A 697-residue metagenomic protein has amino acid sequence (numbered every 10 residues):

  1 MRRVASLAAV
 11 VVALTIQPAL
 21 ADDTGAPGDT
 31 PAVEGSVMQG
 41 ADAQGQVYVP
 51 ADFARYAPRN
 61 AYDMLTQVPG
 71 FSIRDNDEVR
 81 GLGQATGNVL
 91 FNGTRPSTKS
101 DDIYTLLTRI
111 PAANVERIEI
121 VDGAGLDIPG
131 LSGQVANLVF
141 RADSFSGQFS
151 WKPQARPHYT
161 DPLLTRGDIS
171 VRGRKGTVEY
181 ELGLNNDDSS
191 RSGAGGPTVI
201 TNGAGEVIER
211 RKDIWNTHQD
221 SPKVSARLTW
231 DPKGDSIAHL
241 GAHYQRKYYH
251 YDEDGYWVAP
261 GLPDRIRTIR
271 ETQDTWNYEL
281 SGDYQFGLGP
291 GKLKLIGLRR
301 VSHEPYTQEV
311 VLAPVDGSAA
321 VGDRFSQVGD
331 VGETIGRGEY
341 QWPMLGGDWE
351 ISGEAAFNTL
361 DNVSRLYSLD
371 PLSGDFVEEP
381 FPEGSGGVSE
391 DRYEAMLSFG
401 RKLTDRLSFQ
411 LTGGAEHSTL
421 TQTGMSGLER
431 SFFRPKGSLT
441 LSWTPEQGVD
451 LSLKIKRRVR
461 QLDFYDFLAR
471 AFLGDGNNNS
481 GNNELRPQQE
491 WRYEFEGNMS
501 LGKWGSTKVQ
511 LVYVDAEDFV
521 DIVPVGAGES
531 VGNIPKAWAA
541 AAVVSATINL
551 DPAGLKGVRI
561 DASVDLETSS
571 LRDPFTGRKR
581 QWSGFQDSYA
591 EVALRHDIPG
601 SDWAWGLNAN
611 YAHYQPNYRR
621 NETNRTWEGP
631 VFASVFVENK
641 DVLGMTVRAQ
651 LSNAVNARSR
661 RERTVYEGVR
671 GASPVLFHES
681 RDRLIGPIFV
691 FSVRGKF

Functional and structural regions predicted by a protein language model:
A21-A54, R74-N76, L82-T86: Short, acidic, small-residue-rich periplasmic hinge/interaction motif at the N-terminus of Gram-negative outer-membrane
A61-M64, I103-L106, G130-P153, T165-G167: N-terminal periplasmic accessory domains that precede and gate Gram-negative outer-membrane beta-barrel machines
Y62-T98, G123, D127, S132 (+1 more regions): Extracytoplasmic beta-strand/coil segments of soluble accessory domains associated with Gram-negative outer-membrane
R95-D122, A226: Short acidic/polar hinge/loop motifs at secondary-structure boundaries that mediate gating or recognition
Y159-A194, E206-D252, T272-L288, G437-L439: Transmembrane beta-barrel wall of Gram-negative outer-membrane proteins
I269-N277, G329, G386-V388, R430 (+5 more regions): Outer-membrane beta-barrel signature, preferentially recognizing the C-terminal barrel domain of Gram-negative
L511-D515, G532-R619: Gram-negative outer-membrane beta-barrel transporters
N639-F697: C-terminal beta-signal and adjacent terminal beta-strands/loops of Gram-negative outer-membrane beta-barrel proteins
